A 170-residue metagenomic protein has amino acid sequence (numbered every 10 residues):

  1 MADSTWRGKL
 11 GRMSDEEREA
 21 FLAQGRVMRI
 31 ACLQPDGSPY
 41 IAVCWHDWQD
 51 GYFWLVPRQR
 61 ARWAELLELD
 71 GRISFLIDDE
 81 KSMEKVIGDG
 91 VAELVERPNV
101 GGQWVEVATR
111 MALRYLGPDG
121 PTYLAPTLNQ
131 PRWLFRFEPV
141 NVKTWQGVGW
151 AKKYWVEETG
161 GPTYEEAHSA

Functional and structural regions predicted by a protein language model:
M1-R12, E84-A170: Charged, gly/pro-rich active-site loop segments
A2-R29: Short, basic/aromatic recognition patches
D15-E16, R60-A61, P121: Structural motif corresponding to alpha-helix initiation and N-cap regions
E19-A20, W45, E65, A125-T127: Short secondary-structure boundary/capping segments
L22, L66-L67, M111, F137: A generic structural signal for nonpolar/aromatic side chains embedded in well-ordered alpha-helices
Q24-G25, L69-D70, P131: Structured helix-beta-strand junction loops
G25-Q59, E65, I73-D78, K85-G88: Short beta-strand segments
E68-I73, L113: Short, intrinsically disordered, mixed-charge
